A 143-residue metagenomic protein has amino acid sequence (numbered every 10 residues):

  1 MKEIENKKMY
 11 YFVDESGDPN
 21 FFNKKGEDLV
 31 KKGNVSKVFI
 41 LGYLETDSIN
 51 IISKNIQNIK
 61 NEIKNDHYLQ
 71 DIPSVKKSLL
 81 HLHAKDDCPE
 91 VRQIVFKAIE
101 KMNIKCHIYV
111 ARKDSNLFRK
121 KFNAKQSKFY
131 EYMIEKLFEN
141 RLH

Functional and structural regions predicted by a protein language model:
M1-H143: Phosphate-ester processing/binding pockets and catalytic centers
